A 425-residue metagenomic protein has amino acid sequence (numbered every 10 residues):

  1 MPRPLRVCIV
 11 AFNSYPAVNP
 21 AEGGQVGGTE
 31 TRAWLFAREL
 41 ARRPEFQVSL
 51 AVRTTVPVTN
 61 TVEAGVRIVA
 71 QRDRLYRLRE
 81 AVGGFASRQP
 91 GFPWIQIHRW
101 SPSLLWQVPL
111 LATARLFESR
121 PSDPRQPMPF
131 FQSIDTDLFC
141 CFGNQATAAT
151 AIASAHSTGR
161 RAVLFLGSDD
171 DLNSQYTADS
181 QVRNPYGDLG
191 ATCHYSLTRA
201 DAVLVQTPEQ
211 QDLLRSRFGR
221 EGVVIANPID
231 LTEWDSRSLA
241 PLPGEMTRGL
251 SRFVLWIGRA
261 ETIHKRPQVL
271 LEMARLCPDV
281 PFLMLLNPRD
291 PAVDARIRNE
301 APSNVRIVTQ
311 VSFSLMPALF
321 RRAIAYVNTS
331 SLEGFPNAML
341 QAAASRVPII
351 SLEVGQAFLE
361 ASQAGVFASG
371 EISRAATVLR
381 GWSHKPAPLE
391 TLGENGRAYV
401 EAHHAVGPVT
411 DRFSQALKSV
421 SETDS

Functional and structural regions predicted by a protein language model:
L35-F36, M128, A149, D170 (+1 more regions): Membrane-proximal helix-turn-helix segments that form the acceptor-binding/catalytic region of lipid-linked
P228-E245, A318: Acidic anion/phosphate-binding donor-loop and adjacent secondary structure in glycosyltransferase catalytic cores
I229, I257-R259, P281-A295, T309: Glycosyltransferase donor-sugar binding loop
E245-K265, L271-C277, L283: Conserved donor-binding/catalytic core segment of Leloir-type glycosyltransferases
D294-S314: Nucleotide-activated donor-binding/catalytic signature segment of Leloir-type glycosyltransferases, i.e., the conserved
S331: Aromatic "clamp/platform" in nucleotide-sugar-dependent glycosyltransferases that forms part of the donor/acceptor
P348-S351: Short hydrophobic beta-strand element within catalytic cores of glycosyltransferases and related nucleotide-activated
G365-S373, G381-A387: Conserved acidic donor-binding segment of nucleotide-sugar-dependent glycosyltransferases
